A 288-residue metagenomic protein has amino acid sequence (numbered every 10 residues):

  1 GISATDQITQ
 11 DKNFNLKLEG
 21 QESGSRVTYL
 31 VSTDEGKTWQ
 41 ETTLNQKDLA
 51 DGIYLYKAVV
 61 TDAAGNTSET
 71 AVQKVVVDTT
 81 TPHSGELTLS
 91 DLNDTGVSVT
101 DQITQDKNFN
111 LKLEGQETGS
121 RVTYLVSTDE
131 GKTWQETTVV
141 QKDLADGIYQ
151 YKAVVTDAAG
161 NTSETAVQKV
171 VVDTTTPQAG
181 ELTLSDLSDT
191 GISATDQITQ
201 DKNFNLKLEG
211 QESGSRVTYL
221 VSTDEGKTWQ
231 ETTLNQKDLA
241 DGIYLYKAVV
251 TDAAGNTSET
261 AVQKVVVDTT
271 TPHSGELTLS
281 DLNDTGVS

Functional and structural regions predicted by a protein language model:
S3-K12, T95-K107, T190-K202, D284-S288: Short, solvent-exposed loop/linker segments at the N-terminal edge of repeated beta-sheet extracellular domains
D11, G20-R26, D106, G115-R121 (+2 more regions): Short proline/glycine-enriched turn/loop motifs at strand-loop junctions of beta-rich domains
D34-T38, D129-T133, D224-T228: Asp-box/BNR beta-propeller loop motif
N45-I53, V140-I148, N235-I243: Surface-exposed, short loops/turns at beta-strand junctions within beta-sandwich domains
E69-D94, E164-P177, L182-D189, E259-L277 (+1 more regions): Flexible, low-complexity linkers/stalks enriched in Thr/Pro that connect modular domains
